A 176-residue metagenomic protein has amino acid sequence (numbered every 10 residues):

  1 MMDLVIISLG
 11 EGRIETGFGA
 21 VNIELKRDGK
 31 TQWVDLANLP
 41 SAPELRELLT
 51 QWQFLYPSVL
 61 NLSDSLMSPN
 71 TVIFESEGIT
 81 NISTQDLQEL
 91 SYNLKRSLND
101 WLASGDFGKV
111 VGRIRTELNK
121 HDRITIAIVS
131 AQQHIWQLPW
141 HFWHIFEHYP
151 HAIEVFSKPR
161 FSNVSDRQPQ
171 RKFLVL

Functional and structural regions predicted by a protein language model:
M1-R171: Non-catalytic, solvent-exposed interaction/assembly segments
F173-V175: Conserved, structured core domains in eukaryotic proteins
